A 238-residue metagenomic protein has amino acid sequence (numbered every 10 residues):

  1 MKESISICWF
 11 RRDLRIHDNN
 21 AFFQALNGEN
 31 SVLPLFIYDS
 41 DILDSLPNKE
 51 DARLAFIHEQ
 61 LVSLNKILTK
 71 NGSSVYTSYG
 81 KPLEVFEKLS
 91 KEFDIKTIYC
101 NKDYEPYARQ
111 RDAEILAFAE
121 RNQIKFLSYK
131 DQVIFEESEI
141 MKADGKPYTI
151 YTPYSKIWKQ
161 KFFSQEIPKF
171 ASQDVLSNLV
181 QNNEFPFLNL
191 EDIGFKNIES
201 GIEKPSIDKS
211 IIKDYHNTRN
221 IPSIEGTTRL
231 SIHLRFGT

Functional and structural regions predicted by a protein language model:
M1-F162: Trp/Phe/Arg-rich N-terminal binding region typifying the photolyase-homology
T152-T238: Glycine/tryptophan-enriched, flexible segments
